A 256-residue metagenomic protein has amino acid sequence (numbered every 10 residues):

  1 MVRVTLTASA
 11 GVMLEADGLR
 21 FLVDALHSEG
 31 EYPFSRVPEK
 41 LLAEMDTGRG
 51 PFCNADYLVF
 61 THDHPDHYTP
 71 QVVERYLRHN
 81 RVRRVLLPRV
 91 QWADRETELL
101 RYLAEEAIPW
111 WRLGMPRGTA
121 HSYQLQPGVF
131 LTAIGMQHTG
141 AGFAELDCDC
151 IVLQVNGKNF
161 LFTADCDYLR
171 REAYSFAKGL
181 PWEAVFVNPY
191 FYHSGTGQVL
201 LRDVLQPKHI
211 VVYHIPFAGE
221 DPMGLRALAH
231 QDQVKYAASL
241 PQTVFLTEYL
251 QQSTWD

Functional and structural regions predicted by a protein language model:
M1-C53, W110-L180, E248-D256: Core dinuclear metal-dependent hydrolase active-site scaffold
A10, E29-G30, D63-P70, W92-R95 (+5 more regions): Active-site environment of divalent metal-dependent phosphoester hydrolases
V23-D24, N54-D66, L86-R89, L161-C166 (+4 more regions): Active-site neighborhood of phospho(di)ester-bond hydrolases with catalytic His/Asp-centered motifs
R36-W92, K178-F186, Q206: Active-site metal-binding motif and surrounding structural segment of the metallo-beta-lactamase
Y76, D147-D149, E172-F176, G197-L201 (+1 more regions): A general structural detector for well-ordered alpha-helical segments in enzyme core domains, enriched
L99-V129, F176, V199-D256: Binuclear metal-ion centers of metallo-dependent hydrolases, dominated by the metallo-beta-lactamase
A184-D203: A short, conserved beta-to-alpha structural element at the edge of catalytic cores that scaffolds binding
